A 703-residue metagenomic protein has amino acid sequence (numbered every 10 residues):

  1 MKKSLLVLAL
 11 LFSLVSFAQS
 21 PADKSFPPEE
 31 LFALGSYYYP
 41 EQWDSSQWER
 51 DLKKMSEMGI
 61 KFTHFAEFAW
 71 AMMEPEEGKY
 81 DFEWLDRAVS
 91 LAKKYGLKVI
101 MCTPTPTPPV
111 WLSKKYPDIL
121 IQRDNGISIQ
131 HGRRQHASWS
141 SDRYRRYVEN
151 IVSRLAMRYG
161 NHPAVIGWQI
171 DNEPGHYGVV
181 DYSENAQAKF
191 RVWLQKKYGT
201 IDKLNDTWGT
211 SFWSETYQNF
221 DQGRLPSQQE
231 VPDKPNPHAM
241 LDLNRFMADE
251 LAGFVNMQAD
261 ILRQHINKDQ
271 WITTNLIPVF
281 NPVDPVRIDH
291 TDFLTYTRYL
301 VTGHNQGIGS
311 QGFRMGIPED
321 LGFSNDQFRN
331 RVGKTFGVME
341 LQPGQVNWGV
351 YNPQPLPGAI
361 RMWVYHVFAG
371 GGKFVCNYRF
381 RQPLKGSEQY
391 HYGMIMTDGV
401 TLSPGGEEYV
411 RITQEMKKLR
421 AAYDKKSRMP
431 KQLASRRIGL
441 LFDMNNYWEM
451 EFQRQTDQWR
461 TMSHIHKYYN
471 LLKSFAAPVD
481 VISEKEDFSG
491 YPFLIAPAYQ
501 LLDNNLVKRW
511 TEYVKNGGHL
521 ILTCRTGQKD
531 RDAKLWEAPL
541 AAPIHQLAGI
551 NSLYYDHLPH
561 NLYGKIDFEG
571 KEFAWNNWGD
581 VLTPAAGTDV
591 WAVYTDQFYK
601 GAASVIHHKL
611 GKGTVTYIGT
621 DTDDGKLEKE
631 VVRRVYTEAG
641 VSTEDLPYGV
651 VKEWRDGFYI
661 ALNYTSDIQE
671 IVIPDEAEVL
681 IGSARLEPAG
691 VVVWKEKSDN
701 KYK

Functional and structural regions predicted by a protein language model:
S4-S13: Sec-dependent N-terminal signal peptides
Q19-F62, P75, S90-K94, K98 (+1 more regions): N-terminal carbohydrate-binding accessory modules
A33-W43, F68-E83, Q130-E149, P174-G178 (+7 more regions): The substrate-binding groove and active-site-proximal loops of carbohydrate-active enzymes, especially glycoside
S36, M55, T63, A92 (+8 more regions): Conserved, mostly hydrophobic/aromatic
Q42-E57, V148-I151, I277-P285, L356-V364: Short, acidic/polar
R50-S56, F62-S128, S153-A156, Q258-I266 (+1 more regions): Aromatic-lined substrate-binding rim segments of carbohydrate-active enzymes
G126-D320: Polysaccharide-binding and catalytic clefts of secreted carbohydrate-active enzymes
G223, K268, Y299, S310-K703: Carbohydrate-binding surfaces of carbohydrate-active enzymes
